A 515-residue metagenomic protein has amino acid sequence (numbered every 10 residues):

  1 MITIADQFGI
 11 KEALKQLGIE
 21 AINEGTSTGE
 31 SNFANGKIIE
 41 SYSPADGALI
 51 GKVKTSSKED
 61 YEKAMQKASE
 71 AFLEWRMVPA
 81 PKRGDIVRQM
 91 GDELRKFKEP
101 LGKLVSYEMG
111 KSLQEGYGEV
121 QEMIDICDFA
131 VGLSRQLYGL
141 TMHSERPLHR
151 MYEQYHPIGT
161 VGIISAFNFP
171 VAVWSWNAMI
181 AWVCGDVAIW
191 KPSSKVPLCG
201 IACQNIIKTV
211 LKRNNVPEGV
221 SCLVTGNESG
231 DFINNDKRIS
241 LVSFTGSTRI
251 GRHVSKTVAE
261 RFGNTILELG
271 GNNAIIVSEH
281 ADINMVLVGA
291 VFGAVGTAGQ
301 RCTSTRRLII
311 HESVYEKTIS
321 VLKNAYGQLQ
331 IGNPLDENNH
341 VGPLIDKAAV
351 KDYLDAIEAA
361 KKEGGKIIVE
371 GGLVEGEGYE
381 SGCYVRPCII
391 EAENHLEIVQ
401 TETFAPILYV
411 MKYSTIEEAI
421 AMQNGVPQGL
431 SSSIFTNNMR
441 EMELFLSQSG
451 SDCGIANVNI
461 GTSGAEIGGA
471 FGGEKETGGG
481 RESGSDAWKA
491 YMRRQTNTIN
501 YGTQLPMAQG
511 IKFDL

Functional and structural regions predicted by a protein language model:
M1-D46: Hydrophobic face of amphipathic alpha-helices that form TPR/SEL1-like repeat modules and related alpha-solenoid
D46-G51, N215, I239, I276 (+4 more regions): Conserved C-terminal structural/oligomerization subdomain of aldehyde/semialdehyde dehydrogenase
G47, R83, V105, C127 (+9 more regions): Residue-level signal for inorganic ion chemistry
A48-Y138, L148: Glycine-rich loop-to-alpha-helix module at the N-terminal edge of alpha/beta enzyme cores
L49-S56, A71-M77, I163, I275-S278 (+5 more regions): Short, well-ordered beta-strand elements within core beta-sheets of diverse protein domains
E70-M77, D92-E99, G110, G132-Q136 (+10 more regions): Generic secondary-structure signature for well-ordered alpha-helical cores
G139-M285, Y413: Rossmann-like NAD(P) dinucleotide-binding subdomain of oxidoreductase/dehydrogenase enzymes
I206-T209, R249-N394, A421, V458 (+2 more regions): ALDH superfamily catalytic-core signature
